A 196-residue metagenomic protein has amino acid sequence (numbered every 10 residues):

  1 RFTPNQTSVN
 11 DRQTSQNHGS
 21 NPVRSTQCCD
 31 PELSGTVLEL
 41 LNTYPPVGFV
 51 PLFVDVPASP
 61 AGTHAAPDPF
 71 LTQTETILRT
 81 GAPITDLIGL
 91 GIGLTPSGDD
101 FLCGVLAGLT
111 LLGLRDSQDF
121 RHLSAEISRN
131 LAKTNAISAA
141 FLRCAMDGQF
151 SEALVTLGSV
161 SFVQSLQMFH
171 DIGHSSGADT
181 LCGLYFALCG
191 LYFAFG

Functional and structural regions predicted by a protein language model:
R1-R12, G19-N21, S25-G89, G93-G98 (+7 more regions): Phosphate/adenylate-binding glycine loop and adjacent helical scaffold
F101-L102, G113: Internal, well-folded beta-alpha domain core
S117-R121: Acidic, glycine-rich low-complexity/disordered segments
E126-S128: Long, charge-rich alpha-helical interaction segments
C189-F195: Intrinsically disordered, low-complexity linker/propeptide segments enriched in Ser/Thr/Gly/Pro and acidic residues
